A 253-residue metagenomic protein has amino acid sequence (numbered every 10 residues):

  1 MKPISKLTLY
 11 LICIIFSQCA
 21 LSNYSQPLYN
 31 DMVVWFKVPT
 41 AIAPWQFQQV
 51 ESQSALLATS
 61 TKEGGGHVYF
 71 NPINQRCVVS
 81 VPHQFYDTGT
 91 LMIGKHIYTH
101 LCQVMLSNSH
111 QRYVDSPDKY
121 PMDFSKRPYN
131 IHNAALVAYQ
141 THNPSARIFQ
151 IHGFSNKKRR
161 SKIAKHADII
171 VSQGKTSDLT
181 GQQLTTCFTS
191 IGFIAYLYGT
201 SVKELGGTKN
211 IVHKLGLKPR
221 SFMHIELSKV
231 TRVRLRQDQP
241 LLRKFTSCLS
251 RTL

Functional and structural regions predicted by a protein language model:
M1-T8: Bacterial N-terminal signal peptides that target proteins for export
I12, S17-A20: N-terminal signal peptide c-region/cleavage motif recognized by signal peptidases
L21-S221, L227-L253: N-terminal catalytic or cofactor-binding beta/alpha core of small enzyme domains
